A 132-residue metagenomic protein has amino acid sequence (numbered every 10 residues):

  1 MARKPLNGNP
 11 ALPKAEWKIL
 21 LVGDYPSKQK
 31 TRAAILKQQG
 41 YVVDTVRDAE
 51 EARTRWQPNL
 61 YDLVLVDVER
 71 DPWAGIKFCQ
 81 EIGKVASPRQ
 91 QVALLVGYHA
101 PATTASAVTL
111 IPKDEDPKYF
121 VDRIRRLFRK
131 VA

Functional and structural regions predicted by a protein language model:
M1-P26, D116-A132: Non-catalytic signal-transmission and effector/linker regions of two-component phosphorelay proteins
P26-D44: Two-component/phosphorelay signaling modules centered on CheY-like receiver
A33, W56, H99-V108: Short loop/helix-cap segments at secondary-structure boundaries that form the rim of catalytic
T45-L63: Acidic, metal-coordinating helix/loop segments flanking the phosphotransfer/catalytic sites of two-component signaling
L65-G83, P88: Conserved phosphotransfer microenvironments
D67, P112-D114: A Lys-centered signature of the CheY-like receiver
P88-A102, I111: A short, hydrophobic beta-strand element within the central beta-sheet of small alpha/beta folds
